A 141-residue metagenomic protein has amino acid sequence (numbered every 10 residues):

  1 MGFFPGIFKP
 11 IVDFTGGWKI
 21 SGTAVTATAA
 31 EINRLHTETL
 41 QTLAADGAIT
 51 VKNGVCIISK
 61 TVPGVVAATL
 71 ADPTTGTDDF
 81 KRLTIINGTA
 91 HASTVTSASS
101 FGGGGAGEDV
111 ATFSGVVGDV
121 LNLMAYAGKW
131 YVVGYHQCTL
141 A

Functional and structural regions predicted by a protein language model:
M1-N33, L121-A141: Short, low-complexity N-terminal tether/leader segments at secretion or assembly junctions of large, surface-exposed
F4-P5, T42, S114-V116: Short solvent-exposed loop/turn micro-motifs enriched in small/polar/acidic residues
I11, E31-F101, G128-A141: Exposed extracellular interaction/assembly regions and N-terminal maturation sites
G16, I58, D109-T112, G128: N-terminal hydrophobic or amphipathic segments with adjacent small-residue motifs that include Sec signal peptides
I20, V65, E108: Residue-level signal for pocket-adjacent positions within structured domains
A24, D72-T74, T112: Residues embedded in well-ordered secondary-structure elements
S99-V117: Terminal beta-strand-rich extracellular "head" domains that mediate receptor/glycan or other ligand binding
